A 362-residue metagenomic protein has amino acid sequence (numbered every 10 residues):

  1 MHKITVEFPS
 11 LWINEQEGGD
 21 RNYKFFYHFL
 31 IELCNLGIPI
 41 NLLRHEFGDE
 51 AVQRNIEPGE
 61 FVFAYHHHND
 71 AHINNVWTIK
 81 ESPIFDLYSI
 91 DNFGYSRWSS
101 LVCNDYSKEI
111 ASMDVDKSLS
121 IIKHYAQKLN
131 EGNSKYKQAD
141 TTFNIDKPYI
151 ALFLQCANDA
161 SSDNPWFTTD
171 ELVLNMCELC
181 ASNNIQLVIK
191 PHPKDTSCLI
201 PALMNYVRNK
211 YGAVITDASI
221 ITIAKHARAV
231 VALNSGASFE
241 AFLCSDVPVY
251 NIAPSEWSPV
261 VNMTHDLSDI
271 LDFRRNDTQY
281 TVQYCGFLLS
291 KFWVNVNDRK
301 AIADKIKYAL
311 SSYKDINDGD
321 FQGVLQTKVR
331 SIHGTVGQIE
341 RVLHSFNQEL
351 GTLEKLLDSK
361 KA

Functional and structural regions predicted by a protein language model:
M1-E57, Y313, N317-A362: N-terminal pre-catalytic "stem/leader" segment of glycosyltransferase-like enzymes
I4-W12, H66-H67, E81, K147-D159 (+2 more regions): Short loop/turn segments at strand-loop or loop-helix junctions that form parts of catalytic or ligand-binding pockets
N22-I31, N41-S96: Extended catalytic core of nucleotide-activated donor transferases of GT-like folds
K24-L30, W166-A181: Histidine-anchored nucleotide/phosphate-binding helix
H67-N74, D217-M263: A donor-sugar binding/catalytic signature common to diverse glycosyltransferases and related nucleotide-sugar
Y95-T142, K147, V261-A362: Leloir-type glycosyltransferase catalytic cores
Y125-Q127, A157-W166: Surface-exposed cleft-lining segments at the edges of enzyme active sites
L174-V214: Catalytic donor nucleotide-activated moiety binding site of glycosyltransferases and closely related
